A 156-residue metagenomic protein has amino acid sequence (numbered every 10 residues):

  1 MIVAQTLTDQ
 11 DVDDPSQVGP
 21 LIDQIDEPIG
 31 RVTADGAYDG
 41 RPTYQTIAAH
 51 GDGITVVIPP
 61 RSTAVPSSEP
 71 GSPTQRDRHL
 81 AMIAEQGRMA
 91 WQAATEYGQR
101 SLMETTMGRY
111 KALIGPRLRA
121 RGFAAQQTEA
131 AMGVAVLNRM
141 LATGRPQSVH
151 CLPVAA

Functional and structural regions predicted by a protein language model:
M1-G53, V57-R61, S68, S72 (+4 more regions): Polybasic low-complexity intrinsically disordered regions
G36-A112, A120, A124: Helix-centered, glycine/charged polyanion-binding patches within enzymatic domains that contact phosphate-containing
L80-Q86, I114-R117, A142-A156: A short, flexible helix-boundary coil/loop motif
T105-G108, V134-N138: Short, residue-level hotspots on alpha-helical faces of the histone-fold and other alpha-helical interaction modules
L118, F123, A130-M132: C-terminal/domain-terminus segments
